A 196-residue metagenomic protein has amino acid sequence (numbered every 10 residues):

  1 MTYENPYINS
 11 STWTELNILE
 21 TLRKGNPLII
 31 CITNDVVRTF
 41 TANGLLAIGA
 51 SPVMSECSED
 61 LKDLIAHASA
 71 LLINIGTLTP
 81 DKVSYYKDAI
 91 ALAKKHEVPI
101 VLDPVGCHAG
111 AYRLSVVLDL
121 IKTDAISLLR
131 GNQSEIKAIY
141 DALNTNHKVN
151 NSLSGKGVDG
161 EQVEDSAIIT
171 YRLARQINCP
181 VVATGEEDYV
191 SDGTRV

Functional and structural regions predicted by a protein language model:
T2-K87, A91-K95, P99, A167-V196: Small-residue (G/A/S/T)-rich helix-start motifs and N-terminal tracts that mark the onset
A70, A91-I100, I136-V149: Hydrophobic transmembrane alpha-helix bundles
N74, K82-G131: Glycine/small-residue-rich loop that forms an oxyanion/phosphate-binding "nest" at active or ligand-binding sites
A111-R195: Conserved phosphate/ATP/ADP-binding segment of small-molecule kinases
